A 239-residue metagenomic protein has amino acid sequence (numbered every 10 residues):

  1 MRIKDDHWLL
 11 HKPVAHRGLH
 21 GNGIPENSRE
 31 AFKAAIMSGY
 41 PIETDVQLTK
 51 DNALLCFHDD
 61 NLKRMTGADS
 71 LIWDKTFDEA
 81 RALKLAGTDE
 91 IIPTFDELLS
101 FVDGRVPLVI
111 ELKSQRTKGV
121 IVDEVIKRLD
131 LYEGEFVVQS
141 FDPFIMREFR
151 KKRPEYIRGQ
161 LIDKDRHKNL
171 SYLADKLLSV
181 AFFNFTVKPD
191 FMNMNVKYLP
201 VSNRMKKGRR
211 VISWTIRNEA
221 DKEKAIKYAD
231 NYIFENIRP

Functional and structural regions predicted by a protein language model:
M1-P239: Phosphate-group recognition and catalysis centered on beta-loop-alpha active-site segments
